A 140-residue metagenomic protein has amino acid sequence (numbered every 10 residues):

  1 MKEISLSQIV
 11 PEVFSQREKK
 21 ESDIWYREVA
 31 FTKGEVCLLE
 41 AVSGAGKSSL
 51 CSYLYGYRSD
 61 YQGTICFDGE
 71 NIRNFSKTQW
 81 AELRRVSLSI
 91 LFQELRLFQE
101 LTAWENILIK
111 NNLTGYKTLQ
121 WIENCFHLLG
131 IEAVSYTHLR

Functional and structural regions predicted by a protein language model:
M1-L6, V10-A30: A short, flexible loop at the N-terminus of ABC-type nucleotide-binding domains that lies
Y55: Helix-to-loop junction immediately C-terminal to a conserved catalytic motif
G63-N71: Conserved ABC transporter NBD signature motif
I72-S89: ABC ATPase NBD coupling module
S87-R96, L101: ABC ATPase nucleotide-binding domain signature
Q99-K110: Short coil-to-helix segment of the ABC ATPase nucleotide-binding domain corresponding to the Q-loop/switch region
K117-G130: ABC nucleotide-binding domain "signature" region
T137-H138: Conserved small/polar residues in nucleotide/adenosyl-binding loops
